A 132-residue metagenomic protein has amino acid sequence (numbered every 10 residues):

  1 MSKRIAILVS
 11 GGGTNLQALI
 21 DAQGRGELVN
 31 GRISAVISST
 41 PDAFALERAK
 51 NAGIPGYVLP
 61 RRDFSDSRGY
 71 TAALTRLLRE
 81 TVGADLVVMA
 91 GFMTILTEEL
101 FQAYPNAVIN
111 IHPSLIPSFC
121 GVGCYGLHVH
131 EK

Functional and structural regions predicted by a protein language model:
M1-K132: One-carbon transfer enzymes
